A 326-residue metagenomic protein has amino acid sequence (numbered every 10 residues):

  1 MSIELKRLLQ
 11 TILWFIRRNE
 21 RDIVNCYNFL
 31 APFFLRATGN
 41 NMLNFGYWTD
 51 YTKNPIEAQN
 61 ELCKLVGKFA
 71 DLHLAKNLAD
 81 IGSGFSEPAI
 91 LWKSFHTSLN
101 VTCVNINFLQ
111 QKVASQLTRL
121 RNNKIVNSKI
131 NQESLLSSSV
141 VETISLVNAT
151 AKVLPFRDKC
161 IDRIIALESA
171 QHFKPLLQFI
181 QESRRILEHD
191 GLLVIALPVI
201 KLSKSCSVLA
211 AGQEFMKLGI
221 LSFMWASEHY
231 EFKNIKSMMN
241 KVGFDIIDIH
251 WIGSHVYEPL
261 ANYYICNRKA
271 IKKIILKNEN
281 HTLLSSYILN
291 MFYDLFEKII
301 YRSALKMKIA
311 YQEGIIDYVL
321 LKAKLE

Functional and structural regions predicted by a protein language model:
M1-R36: N-terminal auxiliary segments of SAM/dcSAM-dependent transferases
V24-F69: Class I SAM-dependent transferase core
N77-V153: Class I SAM-dependent methyltransferase SAM/SAH-binding core
K152-I164: A short acidic, Gly/Pro-enriched loop at the edge of an enzyme's catalytic core that lines a small-molecule cofactor
R163-P175: A short SAM/SAH-binding and catalytic strip from SAM-dependent methyltransferases
L177-L192: A short glycine-rich, Lys/Arg-flanked "PGG" loop and its adjoining helix->strand segment in the class I
V194-K217: Conserved class I S-adenosyl-L-methionine
V208, L218-I315: Substrate-binding/catalytic lobe of Class I Rossmann-like enzymes that use SAM or dcSAM, i.e., the mid-to-C-terminal
